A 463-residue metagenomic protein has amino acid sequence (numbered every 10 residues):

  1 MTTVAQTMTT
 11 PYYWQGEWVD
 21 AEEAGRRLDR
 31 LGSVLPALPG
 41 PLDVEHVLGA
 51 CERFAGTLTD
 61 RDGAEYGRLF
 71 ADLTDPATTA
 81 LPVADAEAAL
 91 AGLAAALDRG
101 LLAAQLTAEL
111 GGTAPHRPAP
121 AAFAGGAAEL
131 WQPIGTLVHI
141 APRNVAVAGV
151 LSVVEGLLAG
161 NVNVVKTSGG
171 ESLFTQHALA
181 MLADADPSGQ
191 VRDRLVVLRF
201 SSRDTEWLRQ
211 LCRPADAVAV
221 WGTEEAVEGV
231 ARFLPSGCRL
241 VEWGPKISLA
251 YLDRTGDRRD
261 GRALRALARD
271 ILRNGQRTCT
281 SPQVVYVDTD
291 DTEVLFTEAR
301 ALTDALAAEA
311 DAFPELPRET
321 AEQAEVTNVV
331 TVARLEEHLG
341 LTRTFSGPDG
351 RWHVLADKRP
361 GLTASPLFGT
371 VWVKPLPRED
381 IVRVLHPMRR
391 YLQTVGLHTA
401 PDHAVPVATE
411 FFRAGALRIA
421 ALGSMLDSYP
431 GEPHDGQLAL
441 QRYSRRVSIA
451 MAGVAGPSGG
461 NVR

Functional and structural regions predicted by a protein language model:
M1-E129: N-terminal Rossmann-like NAD(P)+-binding subdomain of aldehyde/semialdehyde dehydrogenases
L106-A185: Conserved small-residue-rich beta-alpha loop and adjacent elements that most often cradle the phosphate/pyrophosphate
A122-V138, F200-C212, G350-T363, L367: Donor nucleotide-activated moiety binding/catalytic core segment of transferases that use nucleotide-activated donors
G149, T175, E228-R232, L252 (+2 more regions): Short glycine-/acidic-enriched loop or helix-start segments at secondary-structure transitions that form or flank
A159-V164, Q190-V191, Q210-A217, P387-L392: Short, surface-exposed connector motifs at secondary-structure boundaries
D186-D291, E432-R463: Conserved NAD(P)+-binding/catalytic subdomain of aldehyde/semialdehyde dehydrogenases
N274-S281, Y286-Q393, V405-P406, E410-A414 (+2 more regions): NAD(P)-dependent aldehyde/semialdehyde dehydrogenase
